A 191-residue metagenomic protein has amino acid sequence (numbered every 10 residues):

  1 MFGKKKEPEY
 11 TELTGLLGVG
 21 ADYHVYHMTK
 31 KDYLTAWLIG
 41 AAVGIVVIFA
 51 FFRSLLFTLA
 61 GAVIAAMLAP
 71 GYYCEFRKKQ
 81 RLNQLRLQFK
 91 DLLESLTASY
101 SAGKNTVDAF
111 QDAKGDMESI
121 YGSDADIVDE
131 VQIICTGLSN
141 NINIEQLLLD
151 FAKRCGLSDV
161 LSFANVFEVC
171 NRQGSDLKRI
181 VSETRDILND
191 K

Functional and structural regions predicted by a protein language model:
M1-E94, N189-K191: Hydrophobic alpha-helical signal-anchor/transmembrane segments
V63-F151, L161-S162, V166-V169, D176-V181: Juxtamembrane/interface alpha-helical elements of multi-pass membrane proteins
G156-D159: Predominantly long cytosolic amphipathic alpha-helical stalk/bundle segments
Q173, L177-K191: Transmembrane alpha-helix interface motif
